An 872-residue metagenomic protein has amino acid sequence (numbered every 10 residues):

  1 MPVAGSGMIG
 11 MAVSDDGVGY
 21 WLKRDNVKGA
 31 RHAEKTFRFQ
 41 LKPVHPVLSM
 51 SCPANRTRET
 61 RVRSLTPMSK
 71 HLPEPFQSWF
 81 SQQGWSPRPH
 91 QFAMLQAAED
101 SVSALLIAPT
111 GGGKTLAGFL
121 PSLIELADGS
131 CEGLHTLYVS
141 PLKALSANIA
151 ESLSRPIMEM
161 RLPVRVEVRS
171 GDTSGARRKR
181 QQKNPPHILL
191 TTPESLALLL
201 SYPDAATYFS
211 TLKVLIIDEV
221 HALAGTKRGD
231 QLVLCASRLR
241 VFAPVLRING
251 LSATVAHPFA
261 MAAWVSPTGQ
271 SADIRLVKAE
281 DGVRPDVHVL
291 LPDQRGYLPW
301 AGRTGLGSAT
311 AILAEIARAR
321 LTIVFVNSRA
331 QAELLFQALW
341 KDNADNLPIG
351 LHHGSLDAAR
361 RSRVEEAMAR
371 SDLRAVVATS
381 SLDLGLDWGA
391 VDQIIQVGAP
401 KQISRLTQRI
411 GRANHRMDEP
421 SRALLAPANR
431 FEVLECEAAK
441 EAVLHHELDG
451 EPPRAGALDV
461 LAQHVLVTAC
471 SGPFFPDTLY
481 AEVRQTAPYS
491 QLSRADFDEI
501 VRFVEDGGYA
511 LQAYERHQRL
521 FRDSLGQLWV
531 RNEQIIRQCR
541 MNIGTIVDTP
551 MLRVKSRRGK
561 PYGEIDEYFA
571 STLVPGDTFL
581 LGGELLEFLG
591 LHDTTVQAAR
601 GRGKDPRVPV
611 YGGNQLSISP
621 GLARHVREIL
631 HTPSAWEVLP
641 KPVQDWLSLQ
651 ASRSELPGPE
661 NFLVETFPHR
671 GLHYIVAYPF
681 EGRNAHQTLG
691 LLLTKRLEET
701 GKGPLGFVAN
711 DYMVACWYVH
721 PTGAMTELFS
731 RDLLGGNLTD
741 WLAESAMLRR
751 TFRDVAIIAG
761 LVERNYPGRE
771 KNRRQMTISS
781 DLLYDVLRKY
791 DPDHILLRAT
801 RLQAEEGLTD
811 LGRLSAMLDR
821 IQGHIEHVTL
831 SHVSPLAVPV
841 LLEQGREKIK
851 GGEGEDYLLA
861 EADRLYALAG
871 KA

Functional and structural regions predicted by a protein language model:
M11, K28-R61: Short, low-complexity, charge-dense intrinsically disordered segments
G29, G576-D577, L581-G582: Loop/turn positions that initiate beta-strands
S64-Q82, S86-G112, A117-S471, P476-G526: Helicase motor core with emphasis on the C-terminal RecA-like subdomain
Y480-V483, A487-M551, I565, P609 (+1 more regions): Extended, highly charged accessory segments
I546-D548, L573, L580: Short, well-ordered loop/turn sites that connect or cap secondary structure elements
G559-T578: A conserved acidic, glycine/proline-rich C-terminal tail/linker
E584-L591: Short beta-strand-centered aromatic/proline hotspots
H592-P609: Short, solvent-exposed secondary-structure boundary/capping segments
